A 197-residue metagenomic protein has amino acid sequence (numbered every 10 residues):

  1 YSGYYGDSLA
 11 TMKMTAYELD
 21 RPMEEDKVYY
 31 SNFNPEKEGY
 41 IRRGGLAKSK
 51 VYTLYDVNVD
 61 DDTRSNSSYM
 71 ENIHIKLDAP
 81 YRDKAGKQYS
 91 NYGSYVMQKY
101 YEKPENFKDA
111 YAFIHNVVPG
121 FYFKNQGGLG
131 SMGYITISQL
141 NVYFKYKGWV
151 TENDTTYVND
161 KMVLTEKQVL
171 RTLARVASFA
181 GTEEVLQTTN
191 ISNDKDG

Functional and structural regions predicted by a protein language model:
Y1-G197: Secreted, disulfide-rich extracellular signaling modules
